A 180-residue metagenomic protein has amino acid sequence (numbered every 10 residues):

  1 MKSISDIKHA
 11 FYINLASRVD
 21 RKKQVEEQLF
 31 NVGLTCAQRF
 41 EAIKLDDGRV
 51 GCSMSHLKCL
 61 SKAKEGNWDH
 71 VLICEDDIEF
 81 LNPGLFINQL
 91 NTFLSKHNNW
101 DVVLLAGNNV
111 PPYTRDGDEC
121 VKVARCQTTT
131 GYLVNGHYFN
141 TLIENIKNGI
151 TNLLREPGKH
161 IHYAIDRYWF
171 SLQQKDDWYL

Functional and structural regions predicted by a protein language model:
M1-C74, I78-L180: An acidic/histidine-cluster motif and surrounding catalytic segment that typifies divalent-metal-assisted enzyme active
